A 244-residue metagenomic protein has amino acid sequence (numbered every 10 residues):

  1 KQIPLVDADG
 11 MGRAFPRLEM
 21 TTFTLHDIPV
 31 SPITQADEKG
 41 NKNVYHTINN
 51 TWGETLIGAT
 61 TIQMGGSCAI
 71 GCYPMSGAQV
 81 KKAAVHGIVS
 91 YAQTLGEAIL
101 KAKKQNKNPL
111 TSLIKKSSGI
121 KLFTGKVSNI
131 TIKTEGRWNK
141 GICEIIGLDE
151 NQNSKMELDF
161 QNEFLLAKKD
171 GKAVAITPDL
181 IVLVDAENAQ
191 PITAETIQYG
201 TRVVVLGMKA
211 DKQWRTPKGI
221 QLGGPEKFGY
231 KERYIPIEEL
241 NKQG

Functional and structural regions predicted by a protein language model:
Q2-E19: Short, acidic/small-residue loops that bind anionic groups at enzyme active sites
Q2-I3, M20-F23, N50, G58-A69 (+2 more regions): Generic secondary-structure signature for well-ordered alpha-helical cores
M20-T60: A structural-propensity feature for long, helix-poor, extended segments
N49-I57, A84, Y91, N106 (+2 more regions): General structural feature for long, well-ordered alpha-helical segments within catalytic domains of soluble enzymes
M64-G96: Charge-patterned, long linear interaction tracts outside catalytic cores
M64-S76, N106-T124, K212-K218: Flexible, glycine/charged-enriched surface loops at secondary-structure junctions
T94-D149: Oxyanion-binding "anion nests"
N129-G244: C-terminal non-catalytic interaction/assembly regions of soluble proteins
